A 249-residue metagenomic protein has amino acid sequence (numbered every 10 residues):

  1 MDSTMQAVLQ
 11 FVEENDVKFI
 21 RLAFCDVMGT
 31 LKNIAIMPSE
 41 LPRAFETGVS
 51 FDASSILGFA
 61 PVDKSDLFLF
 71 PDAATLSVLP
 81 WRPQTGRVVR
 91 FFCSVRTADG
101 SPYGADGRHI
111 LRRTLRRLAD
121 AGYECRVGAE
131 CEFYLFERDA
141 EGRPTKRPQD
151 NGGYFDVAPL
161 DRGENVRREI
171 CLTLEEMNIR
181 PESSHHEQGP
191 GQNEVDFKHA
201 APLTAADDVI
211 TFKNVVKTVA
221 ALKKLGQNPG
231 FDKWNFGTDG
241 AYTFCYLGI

Functional and structural regions predicted by a protein language model:
M1-I249: Glycine-rich, acidic/polar active-site loops that bind/position phosphate-bearing ligands
